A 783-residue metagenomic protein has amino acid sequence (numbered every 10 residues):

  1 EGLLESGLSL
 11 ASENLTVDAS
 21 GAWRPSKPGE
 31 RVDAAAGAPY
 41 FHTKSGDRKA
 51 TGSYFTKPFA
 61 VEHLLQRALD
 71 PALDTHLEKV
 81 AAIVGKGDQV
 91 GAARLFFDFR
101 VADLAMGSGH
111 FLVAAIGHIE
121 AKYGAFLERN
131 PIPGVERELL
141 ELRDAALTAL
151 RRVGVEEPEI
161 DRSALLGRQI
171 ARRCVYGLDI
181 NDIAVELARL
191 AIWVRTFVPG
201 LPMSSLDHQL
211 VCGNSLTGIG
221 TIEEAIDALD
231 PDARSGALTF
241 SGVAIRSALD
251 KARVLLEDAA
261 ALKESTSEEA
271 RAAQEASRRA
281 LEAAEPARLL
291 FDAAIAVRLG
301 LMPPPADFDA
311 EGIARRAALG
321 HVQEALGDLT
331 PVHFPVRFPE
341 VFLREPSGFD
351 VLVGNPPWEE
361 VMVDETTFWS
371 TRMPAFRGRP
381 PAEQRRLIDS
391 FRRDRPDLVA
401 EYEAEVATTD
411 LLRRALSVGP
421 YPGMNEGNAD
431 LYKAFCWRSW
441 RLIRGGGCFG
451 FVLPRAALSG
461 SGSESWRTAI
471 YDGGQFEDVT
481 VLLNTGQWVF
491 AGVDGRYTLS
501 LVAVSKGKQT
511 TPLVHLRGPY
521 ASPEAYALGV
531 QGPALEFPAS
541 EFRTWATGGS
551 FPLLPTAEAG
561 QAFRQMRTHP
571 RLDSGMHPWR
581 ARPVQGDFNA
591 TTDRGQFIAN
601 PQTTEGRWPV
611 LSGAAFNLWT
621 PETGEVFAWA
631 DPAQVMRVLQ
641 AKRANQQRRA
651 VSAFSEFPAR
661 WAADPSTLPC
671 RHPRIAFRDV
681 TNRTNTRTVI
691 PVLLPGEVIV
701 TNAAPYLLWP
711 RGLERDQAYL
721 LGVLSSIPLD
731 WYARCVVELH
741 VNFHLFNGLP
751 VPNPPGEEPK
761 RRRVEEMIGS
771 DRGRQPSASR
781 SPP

Functional and structural regions predicted by a protein language model:
E1-A146, L150-R152, E157-L165, R172-V175 (+8 more regions): S-adenosyl-L-methionine
R129, L262, T266-E269, V297 (+1 more regions): Hydrophobic stripe of amphipathic alpha-helices that form coiled-coil interfaces
W193-V198: AAA+ ATPase "lid" subdomain C-terminal helix
S241-A283: Long, amphipathic alpha-helical stalk/connector segments used for oligomerization, subunit docking, or mechanical
Q274-L343: Conserved helicase NTPase catalytic core signature
